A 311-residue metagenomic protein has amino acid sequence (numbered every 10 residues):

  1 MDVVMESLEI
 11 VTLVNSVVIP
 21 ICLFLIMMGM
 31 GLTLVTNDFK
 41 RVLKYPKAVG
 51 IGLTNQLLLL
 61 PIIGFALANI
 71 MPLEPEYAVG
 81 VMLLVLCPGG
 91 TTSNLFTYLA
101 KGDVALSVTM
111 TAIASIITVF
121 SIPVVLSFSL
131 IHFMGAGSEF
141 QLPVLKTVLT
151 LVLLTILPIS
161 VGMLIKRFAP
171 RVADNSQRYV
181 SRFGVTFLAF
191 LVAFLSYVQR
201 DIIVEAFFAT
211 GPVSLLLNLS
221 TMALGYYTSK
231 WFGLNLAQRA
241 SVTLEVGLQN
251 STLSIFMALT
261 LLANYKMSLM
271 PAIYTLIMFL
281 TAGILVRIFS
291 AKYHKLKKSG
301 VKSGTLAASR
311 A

Functional and structural regions predicted by a protein language model:
M1-A311: Alpha-helical transmembrane segments of multi-pass small-molecule/ion transporters
